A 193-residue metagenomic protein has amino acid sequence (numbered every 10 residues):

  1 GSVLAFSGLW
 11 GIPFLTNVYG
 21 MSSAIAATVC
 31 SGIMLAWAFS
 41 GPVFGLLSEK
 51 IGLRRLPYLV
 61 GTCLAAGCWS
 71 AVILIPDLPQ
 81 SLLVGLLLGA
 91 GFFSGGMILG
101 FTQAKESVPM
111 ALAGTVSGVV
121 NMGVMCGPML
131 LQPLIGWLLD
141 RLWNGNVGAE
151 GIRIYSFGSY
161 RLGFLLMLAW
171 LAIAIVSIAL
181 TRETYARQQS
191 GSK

Functional and structural regions predicted by a protein language model:
G1-F44, P128-G136: Extracytoplasmic gate region of multi-pass secondary transporters
G41-L53: Helix-to-loop junctions at the C-terminal end of transmembrane segments in multipass secondary transporters
R54, W137-A169: A membrane-interface helix-boundary motif in multi-pass transporters
C63-D77: C-terminal ends and interior cores of transmembrane alpha-helices in multi-pass membrane transporters/permeases
I73, L162-K193: Multi-pass alpha-helical transporter architecture, strongest for 12-TM Major Facilitator/SLC carriers used
Q80-I98: Hydrophobic core of transmembrane alpha-helices in multi-pass small-molecule transporters, especially MFS/SLC-type
G95-P109: Intracellular juxtamembrane helix-capping segments at the cytosolic ends of symmetry-related transmembrane helices
M110-N144: A late C-terminal transmembrane helix in Major Facilitator Superfamily
